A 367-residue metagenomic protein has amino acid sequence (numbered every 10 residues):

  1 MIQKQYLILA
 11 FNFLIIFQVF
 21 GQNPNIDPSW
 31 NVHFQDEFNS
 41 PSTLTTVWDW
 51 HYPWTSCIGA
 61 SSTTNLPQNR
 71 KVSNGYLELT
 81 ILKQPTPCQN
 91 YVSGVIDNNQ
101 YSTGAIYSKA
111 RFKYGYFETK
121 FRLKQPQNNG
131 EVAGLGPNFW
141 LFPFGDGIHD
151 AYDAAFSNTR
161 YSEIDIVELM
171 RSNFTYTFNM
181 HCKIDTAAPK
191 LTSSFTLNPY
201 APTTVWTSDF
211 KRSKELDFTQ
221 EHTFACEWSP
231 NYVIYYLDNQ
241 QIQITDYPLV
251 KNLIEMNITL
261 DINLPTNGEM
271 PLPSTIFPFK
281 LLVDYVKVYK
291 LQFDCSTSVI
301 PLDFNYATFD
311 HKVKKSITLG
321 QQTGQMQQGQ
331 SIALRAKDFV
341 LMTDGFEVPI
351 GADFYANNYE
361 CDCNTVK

Functional and structural regions predicted by a protein language model:
M1-N23: Bacterial Sec-dependent N-terminal signal peptides
Q18, I106, I317-T318: Generic hydrophobic, helix-prone segments enriched in Leu/Val/Ile
Q22-F293: GH16 jelly-roll
S296-K367: Extracellular beta-helix/beta-solenoid repeat scaffolds
